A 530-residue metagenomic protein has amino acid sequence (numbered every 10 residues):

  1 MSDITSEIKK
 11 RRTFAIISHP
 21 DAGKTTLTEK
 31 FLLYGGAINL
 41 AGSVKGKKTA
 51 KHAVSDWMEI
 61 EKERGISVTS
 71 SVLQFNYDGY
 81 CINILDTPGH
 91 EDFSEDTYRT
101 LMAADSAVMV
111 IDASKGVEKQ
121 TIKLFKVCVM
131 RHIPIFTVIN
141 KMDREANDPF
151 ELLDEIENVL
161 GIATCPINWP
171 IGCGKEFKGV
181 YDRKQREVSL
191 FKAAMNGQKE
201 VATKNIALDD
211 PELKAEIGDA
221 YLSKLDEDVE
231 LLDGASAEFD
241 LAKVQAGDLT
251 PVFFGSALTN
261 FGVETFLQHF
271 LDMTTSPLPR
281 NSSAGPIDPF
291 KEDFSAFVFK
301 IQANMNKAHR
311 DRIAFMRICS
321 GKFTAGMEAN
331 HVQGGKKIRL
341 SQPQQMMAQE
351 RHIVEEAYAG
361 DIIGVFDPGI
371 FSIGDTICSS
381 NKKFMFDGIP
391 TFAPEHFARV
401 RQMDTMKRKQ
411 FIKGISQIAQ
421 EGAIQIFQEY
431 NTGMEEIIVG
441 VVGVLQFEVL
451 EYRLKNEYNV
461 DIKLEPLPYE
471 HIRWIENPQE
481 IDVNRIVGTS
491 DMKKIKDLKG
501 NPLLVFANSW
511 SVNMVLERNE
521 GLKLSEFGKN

Functional and structural regions predicted by a protein language model:
M1-N530: Structural and coupling elements of P-loop NTPases
